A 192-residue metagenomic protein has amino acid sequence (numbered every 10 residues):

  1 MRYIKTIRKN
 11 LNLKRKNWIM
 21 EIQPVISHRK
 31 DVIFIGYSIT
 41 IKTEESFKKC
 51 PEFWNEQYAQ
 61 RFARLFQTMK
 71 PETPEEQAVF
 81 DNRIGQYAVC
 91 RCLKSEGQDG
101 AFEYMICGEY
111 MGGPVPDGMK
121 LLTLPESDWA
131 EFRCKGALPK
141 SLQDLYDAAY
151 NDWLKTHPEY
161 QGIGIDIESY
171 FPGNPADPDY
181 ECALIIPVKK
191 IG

Functional and structural regions predicted by a protein language model:
R2-G192: A solvent-exposed interaction/effector surface
